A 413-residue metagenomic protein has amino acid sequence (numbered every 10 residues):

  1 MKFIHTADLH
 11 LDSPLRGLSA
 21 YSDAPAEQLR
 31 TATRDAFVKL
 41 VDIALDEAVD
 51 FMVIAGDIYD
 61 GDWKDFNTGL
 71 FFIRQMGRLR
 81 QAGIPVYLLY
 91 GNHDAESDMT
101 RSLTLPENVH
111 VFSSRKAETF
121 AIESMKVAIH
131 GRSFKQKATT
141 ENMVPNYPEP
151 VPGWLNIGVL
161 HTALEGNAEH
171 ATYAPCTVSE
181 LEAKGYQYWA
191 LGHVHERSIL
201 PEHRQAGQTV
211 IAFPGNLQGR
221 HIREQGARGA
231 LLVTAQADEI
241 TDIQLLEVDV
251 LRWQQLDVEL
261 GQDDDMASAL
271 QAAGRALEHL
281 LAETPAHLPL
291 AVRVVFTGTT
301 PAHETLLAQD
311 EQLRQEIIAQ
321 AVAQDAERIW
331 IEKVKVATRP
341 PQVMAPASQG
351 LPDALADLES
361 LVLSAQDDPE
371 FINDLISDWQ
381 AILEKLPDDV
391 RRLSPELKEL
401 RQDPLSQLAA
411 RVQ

Functional and structural regions predicted by a protein language model:
M1-T68, K398-Q402: N-terminal active-site segment of His-dependent metallophosphoesterases
K2, R16, S22-D23, F51 (+1 more regions): His/Asp/Glu-rich metal-coordinating catalytic cores of metallo-dependent phosphodiesterases/hydrolases acting on
R34, V38-L45, L70-I73, V144-P148 (+2 more regions): Amphipathic, non-transmembrane alpha-helical secondary structure
I43-A48, L79-G83, K184, A323-E327: A structural motif corresponding to the C-terminal end of an alpha-helix and its immediate exit/capping segment
A48, K126, G185, L288-L290 (+1 more regions): Short loop/turn motifs at secondary-structure junctions
A55, G192, T297: Conserved residues at the C-terminal ends of beta-strands
D57-G61, A163-E165, T299-P301: A short, flexible beta-alpha/helix-coil linker loop
V248-Q413: Accessory, non-catalytic peripheral segments of nucleic-acid enzymes
